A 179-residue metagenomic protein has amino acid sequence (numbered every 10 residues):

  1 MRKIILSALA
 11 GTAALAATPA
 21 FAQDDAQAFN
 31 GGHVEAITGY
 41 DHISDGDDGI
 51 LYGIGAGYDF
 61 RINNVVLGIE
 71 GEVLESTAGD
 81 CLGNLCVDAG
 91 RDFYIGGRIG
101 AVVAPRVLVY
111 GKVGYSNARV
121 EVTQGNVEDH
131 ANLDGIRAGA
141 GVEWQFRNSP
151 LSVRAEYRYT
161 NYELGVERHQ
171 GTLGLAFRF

Functional and structural regions predicted by a protein language model:
R2-I5, P19-F179: Gram-negative outer-membrane beta-barrel domains
A8-A10, A14, A20: Cleavable N-terminal signal peptides
